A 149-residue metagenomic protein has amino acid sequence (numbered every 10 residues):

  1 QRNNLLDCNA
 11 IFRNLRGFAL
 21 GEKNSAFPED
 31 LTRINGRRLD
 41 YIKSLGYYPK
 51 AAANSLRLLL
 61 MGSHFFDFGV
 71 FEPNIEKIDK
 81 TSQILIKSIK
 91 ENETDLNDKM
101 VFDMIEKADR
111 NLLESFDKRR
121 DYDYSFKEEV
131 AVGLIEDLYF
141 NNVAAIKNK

Functional and structural regions predicted by a protein language model:
Q1-G133: Conserved nucleotidyltransferase catalytic core and NTase-mimicking acidic/glycine-rich helix/loop elements in nucleic
S125-K149: Acidic, carboxylate-rich catalytic segments that either coordinate divalent cations
